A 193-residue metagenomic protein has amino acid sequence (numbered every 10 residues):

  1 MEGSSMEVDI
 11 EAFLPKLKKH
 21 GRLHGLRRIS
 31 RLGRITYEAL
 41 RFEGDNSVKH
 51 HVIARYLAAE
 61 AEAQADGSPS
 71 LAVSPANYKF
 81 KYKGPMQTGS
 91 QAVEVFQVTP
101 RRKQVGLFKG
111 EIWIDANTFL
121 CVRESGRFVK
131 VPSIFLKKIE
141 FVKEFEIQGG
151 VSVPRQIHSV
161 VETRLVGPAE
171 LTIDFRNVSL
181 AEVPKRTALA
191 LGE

Functional and structural regions predicted by a protein language model:
M1-K109, A116-L120, K130-I139, I147 (+2 more regions): Structured extracytoplasmic
G110-E111, G126: "Short basic amphipathic alpha-helical interaction patches in structured regions
E124, R155-I157: Beta-strand-dense domains in secreted/periplasmic systems and polymorphic toxin scaffolds
